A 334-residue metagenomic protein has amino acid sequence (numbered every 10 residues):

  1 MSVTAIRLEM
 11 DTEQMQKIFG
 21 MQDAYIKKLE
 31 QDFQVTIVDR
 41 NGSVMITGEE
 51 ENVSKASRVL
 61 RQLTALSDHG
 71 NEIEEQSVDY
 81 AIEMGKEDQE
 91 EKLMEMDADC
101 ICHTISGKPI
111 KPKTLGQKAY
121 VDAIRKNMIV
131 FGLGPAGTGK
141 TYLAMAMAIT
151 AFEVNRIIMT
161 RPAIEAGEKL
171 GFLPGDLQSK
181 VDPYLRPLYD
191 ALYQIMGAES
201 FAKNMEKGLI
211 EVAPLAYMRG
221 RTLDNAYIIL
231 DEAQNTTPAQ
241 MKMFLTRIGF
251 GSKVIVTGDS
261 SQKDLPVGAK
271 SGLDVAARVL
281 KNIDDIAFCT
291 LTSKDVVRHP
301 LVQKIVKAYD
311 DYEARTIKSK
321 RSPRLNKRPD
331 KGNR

Functional and structural regions predicted by a protein language model:
M1-K17: Short glycine-/aliphatic-rich beta-strand segments at the starts of folded cytosolic domains
V3-A5, N41-S43, G107, I286-F288: Short, solvent-exposed beta-strand edge segments and adjacent coil->beta transition regions
Q14-Q31: Short amphipathic alpha-helix segments
I18, A56-V59, M241-F244: Hydrophobic side chains in well-ordered alpha-helices
K27, F33-T36, R40-G42: Compact, well-ordered interaction domains used in eukaryotic information-processing assemblies
V38-D97: Interdomain "pre-motor" coupling segment immediately N-terminal to P-loop NTPase/helicase cores
E87-K108, P112-L115: Conserved loop-to-helix interface motifs that mediate assembly, gating, or partner/ligand docking in ancient ring
I105-Q117, A123-L230, Q234-R334: Conserved helicase motor core of SF1/SF2 NTP-dependent helicases
